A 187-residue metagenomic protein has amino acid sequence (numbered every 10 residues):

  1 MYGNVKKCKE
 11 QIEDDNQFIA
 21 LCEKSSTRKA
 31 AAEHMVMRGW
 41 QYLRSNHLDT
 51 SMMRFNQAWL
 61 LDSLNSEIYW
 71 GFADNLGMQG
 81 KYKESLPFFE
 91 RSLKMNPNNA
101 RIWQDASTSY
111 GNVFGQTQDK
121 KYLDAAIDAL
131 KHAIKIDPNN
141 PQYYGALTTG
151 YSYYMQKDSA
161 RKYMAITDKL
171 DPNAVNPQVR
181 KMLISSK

Functional and structural regions predicted by a protein language model:
M1-S45: N-terminal leader/linker segments that initiate helical-solenoid repeat arrays
K6-N16, L43-M52, G80-K83, K120-A125: Helix-turn-helix repeat elements of alpha-solenoid scaffolds
A30-H34, T50, A125-D128: Alpha-helix N-cap/N′ positions at the starts of helices
Q41, Q57-L60, L64-Q142: Alpha-helical adaptor scaffolds
Y42, N46-M52, N65-E67, G77 (+1 more regions): Intrinsically disordered, glycine/charged-rich N-terminal periplasmic/extracytoplasmic linker segments that lie
M52-F55, L86, R161: Extracytoplasmic/secreted envelope proteins and their assembly/folding machinery, especially bacterial periplasmic
H132-A133, P141-K187: Terminal, low-structured helical/coil segments at or just beyond the last alpha-helical repeat
